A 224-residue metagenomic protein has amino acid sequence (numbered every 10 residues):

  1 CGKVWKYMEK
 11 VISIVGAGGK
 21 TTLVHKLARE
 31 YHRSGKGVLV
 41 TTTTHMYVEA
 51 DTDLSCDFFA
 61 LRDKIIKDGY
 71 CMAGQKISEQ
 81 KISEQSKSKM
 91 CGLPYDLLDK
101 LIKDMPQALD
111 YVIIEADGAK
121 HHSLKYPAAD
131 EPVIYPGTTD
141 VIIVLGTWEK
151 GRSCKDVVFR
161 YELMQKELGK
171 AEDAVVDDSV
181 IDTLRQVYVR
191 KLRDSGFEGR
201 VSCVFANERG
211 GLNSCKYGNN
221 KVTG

Functional and structural regions predicted by a protein language model:
G2-H32: Walker A (P-loop) phosphate-binding motif
I14, V38-T43, M72-Q75, V112-A116 (+2 more regions): General beta-strand structural signal in soluble alpha/beta enzymes
I14-V15, H25-R29, L54-D57, N207-R209 (+1 more regions): Accessory terminal and edge-of-domain segments that mediate assembly/interaction and cofactor placement around
G18, T43-M46, D117-G118, E208-R209: Short, ordered loop/turn segments at secondary-structure junctions
A28-Q80, E84, S88: N-terminal phosphate/diphosphate-binding loop that engages ATP/GTP or pyrophosphate donors across diverse enzyme folds
D68-C71, Q107-V112, D140: Loop/turn-to-beta-strand initiation segments
S83, M90-P106, D117-G224: Conserved catalytic-core segment of NTP-binding enzymes
